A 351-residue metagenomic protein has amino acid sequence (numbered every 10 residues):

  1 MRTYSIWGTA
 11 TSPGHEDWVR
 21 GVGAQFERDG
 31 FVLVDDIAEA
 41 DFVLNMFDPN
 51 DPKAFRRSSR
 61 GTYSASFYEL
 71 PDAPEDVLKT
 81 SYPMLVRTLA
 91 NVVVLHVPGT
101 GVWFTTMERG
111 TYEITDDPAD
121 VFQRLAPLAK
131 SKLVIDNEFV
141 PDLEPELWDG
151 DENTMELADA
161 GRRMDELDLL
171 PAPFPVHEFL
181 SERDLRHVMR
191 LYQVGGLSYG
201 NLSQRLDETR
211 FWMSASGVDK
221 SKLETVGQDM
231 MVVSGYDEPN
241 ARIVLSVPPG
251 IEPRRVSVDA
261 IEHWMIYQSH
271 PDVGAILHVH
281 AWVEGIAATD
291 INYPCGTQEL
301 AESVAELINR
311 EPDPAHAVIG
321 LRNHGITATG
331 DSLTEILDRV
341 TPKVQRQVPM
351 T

Functional and structural regions predicted by a protein language model:
M1-T351: Glycine-rich flexible loops
